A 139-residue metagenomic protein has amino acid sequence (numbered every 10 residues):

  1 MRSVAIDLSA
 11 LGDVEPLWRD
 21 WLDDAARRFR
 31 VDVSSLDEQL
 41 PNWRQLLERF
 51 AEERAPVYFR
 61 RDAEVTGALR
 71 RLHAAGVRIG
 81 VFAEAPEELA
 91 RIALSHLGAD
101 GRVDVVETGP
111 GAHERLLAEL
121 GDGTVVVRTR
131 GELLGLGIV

Functional and structural regions predicted by a protein language model:
M1-I6, T66, E87, R91-V139: Asp-based, Mg2+/Mn2+-dependent phosphohydrolase catalytic module
M1-Q39: Active-site neighborhood of HAD-like aspartate-dependent phosphohydrolases
W21-A26, W43-A55, A90-A93: Hydrophobic alpha-helical core bundles mediating ligand binding, dimerization, or RNAP-core interactions
R30, H73-G76, G98: Glycine-centered loop/turn motif at secondary-structure junctions
D32, Q39-E64: Metal-dependent phosphoesterase signature
V33-S34, H73-A74, L117-D122: Flexible, charged surface loops at secondary-structure boundaries
E52-V81, R91: Short, acidic loop-to-helix structural element flanking the phosphoryl-transfer center in phosphate-processing enzymes
A83-A85: Conserved phosphate-coupling serine/threonine residues in phosphotransfer and NTP-handling enzymes
